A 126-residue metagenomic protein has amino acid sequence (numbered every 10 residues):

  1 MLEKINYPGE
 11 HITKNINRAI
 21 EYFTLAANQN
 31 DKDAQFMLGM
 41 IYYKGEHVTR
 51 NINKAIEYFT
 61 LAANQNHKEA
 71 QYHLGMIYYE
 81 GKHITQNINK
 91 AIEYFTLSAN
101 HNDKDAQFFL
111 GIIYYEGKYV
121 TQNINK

Functional and structural regions predicted by a protein language model:
M1-P8, M37-K44, H73-E80, F109-E116: Hydrophobic face of amphipathic alpha-helices that form TPR/SEL1-like repeat modules and related alpha-solenoid
P8-E10, Q29-D31, G45-E46, Q65-H67 (+4 more regions): Short helix-capping/linker turns of helical repeat alpha-solenoids
T13-N17, N51-I52, N87-I88, N123-I124: Helix-turn-helix repeat elements of alpha-solenoid scaffolds
Y72-H73, H101: Intrinsic-disorder-associated, low-complexity terminal segments enriched in Asp/Asn/His/Tyr and depleted of Lys/Arg
